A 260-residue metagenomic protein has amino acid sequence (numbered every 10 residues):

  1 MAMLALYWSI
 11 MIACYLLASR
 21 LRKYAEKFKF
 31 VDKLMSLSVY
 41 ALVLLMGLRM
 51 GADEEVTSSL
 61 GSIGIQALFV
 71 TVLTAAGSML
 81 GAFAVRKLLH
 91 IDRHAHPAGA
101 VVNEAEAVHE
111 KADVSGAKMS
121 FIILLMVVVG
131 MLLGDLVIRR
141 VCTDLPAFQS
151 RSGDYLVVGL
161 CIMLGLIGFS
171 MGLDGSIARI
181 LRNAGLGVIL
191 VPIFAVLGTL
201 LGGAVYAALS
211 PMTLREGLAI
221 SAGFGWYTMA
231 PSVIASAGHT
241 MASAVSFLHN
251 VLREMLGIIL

Functional and structural regions predicted by a protein language model:
M1, A107-M126, F148-V157, L181-P192: Membrane-water interface at loop-to-transmembrane-helix junctions
M3-M11, T57-G81, I123, G175-A204 (+1 more regions): Entry/N-cap segments of selected transmembrane alpha helices and their immediately preceding amphipathic helices
M11-S19, M35-L60, G130-G134, L156-I180 (+2 more regions): Hydrophobic transmembrane alpha-helices of secondary-active transporters and Na+-translocating membrane complexes
L16-K29, A82-L89, F169-I180, Y206-A207 (+1 more regions): C-terminal ends of transmembrane helices
Y24-F28, R86-L125, V129: Intrinsically disordered, low-complexity non-transmembrane regions of multi-pass membrane transporters
A25, D53-I63, V137-S152, I177-I180: Membrane-interface helix termini and inter-helical loops of multi-pass transporters
K29-K33, S38-V39, G64-F69, H96-P97 (+4 more regions): The feature identifies polytopic integral membrane transport proteins across all domains of life
G47, A52, A98-E104, E216-L256 (+1 more regions): Alpha-helical membrane segments and immediately flanking helix-loop junctions that form or couple to the substrate/ion
